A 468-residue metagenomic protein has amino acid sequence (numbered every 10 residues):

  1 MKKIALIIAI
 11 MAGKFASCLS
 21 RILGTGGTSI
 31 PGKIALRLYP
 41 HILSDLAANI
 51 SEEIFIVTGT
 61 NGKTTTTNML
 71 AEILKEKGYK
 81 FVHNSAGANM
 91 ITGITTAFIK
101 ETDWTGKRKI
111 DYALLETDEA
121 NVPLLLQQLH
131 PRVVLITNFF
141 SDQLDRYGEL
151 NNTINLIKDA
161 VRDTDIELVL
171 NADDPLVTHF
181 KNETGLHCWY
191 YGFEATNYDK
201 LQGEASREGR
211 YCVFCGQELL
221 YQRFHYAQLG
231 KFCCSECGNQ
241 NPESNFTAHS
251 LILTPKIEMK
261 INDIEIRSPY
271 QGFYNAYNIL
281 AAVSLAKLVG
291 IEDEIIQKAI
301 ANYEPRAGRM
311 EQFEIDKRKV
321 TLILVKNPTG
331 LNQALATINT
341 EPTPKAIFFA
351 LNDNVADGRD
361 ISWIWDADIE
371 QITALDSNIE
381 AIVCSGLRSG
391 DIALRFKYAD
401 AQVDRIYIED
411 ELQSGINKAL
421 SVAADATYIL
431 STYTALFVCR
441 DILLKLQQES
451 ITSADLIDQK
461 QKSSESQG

Functional and structural regions predicted by a protein language model:
I4-G192, K200-G203, R207-F214, E465-Q467: Phosphate-binding loop of NTP-binding sites
G13, Q128-N138, Q228-E243, Y270-A301: A conserved, hydrophobic alpha-helical segment in the catalytic core of large ATP/adenylate-utilizing enzymes
T64-I73, H249-D263: Acidic-glycine-rich active-site phosphate/pyrophosphate-binding loop
P175-H179, N197-D199, V355-R359, R388-L394 (+1 more regions): Short, charged/polar "capping" segments at the starts of alpha-helices and the immediately preceding loops
F193-E258, P269: Cys/His-rich short segments
N239, L251-T254, L285-V325: Gly/charged, well-structured mid-domain segments that form the phosphate/adenylate-handling core of ATP-dependent
L324-I408, L412, E449-Q467: Active-site beta-alpha connecting loops in nucleotide-dependent enzymes
S414-Q448: A glycine-rich beta-strand to alpha-helix segment that forms a phosphate/ribose-binding loop at ligand/cofactor sites
